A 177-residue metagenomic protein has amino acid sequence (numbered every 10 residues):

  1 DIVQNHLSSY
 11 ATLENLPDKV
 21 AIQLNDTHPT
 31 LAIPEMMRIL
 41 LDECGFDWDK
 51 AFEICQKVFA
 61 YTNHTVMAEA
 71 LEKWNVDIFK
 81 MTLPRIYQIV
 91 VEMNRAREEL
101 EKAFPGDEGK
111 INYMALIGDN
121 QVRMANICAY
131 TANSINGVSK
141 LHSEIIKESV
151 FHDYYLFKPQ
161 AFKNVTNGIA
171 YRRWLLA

Functional and structural regions predicted by a protein language model:
D1-A177: Catalytic cores of carbohydrate-active enzymes across secretory and cytosolic contexts
